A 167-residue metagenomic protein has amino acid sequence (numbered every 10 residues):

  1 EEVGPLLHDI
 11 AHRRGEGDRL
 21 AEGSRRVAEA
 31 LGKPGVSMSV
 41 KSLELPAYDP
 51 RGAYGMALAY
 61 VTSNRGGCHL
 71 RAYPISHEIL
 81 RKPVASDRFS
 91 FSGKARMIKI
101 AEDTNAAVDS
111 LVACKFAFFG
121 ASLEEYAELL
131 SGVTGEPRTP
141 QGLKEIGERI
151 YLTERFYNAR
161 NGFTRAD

Functional and structural regions predicted by a protein language model:
E1-D167: Extended C-terminal regions of large enzymes
